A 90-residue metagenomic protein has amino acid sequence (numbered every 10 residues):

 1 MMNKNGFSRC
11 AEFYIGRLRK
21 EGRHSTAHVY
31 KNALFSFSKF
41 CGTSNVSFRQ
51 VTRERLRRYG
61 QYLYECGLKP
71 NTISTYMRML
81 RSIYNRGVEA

Functional and structural regions predicted by a protein language model:
F13-S25, L34-A90: N-terminal core-binding DNA-recognition domain of tyrosine recombinases/integrases
